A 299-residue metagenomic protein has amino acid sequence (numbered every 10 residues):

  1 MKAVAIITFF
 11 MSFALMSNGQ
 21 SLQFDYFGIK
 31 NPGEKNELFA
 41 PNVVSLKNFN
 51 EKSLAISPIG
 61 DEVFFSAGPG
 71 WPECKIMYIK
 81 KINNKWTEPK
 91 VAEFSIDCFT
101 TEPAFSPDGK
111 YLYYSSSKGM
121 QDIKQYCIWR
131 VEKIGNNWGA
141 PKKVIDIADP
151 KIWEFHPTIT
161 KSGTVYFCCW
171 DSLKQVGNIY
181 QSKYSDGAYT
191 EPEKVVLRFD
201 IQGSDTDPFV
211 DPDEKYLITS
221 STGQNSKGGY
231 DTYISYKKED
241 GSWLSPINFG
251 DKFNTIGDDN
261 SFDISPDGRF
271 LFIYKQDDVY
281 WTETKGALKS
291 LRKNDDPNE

Functional and structural regions predicted by a protein language model:
M1-L22: Bacterial Sec-dependent N-terminal signal peptides
Q20-E299: Short, conserved micro-motifs composed of acidic
